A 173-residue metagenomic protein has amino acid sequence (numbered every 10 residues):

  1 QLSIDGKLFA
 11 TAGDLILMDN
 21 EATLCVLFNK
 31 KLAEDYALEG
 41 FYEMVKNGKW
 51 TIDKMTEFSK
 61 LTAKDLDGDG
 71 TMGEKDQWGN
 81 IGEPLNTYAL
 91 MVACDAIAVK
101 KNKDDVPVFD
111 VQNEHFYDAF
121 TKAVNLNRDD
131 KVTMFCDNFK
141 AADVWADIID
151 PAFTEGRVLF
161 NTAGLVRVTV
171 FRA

Functional and structural regions predicted by a protein language model:
Q1-A12, D53, E57-D67, D150 (+1 more regions): Pocket-flanking alpha-helical
Q1-E43, G82-D104: Periplasmic solute-binding protein
E39-K54: Donor nucleotide-sugar recognition loop
Y42, D65-D76: Acidic, glycine-anchored loop motifs typical of Ca2+
I52, T56-L61, A89-V92, I97-A141: Glycine-centered hinge/linker elements that transmit conformational signals in sensory and ligand-binding systems
T56-L61, A142-N161: Short helices/loops that flank or line small-molecule/ion binding pockets
E83-N86, A163-V168: Beta->alpha turn/N-cap motifs
N161, R172-A173: Extracytoplasmic/periplasmic substrate-recognition and gating elements
